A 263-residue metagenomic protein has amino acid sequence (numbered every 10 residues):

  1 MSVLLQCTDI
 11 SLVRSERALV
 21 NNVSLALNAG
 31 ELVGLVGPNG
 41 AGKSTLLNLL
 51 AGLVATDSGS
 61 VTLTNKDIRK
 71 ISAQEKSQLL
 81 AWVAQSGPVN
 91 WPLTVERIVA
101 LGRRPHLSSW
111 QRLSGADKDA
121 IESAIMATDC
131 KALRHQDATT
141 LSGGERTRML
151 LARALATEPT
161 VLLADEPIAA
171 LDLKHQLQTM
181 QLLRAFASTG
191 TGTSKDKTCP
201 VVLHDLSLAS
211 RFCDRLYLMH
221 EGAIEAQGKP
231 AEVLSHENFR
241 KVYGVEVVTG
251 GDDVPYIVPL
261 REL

Functional and structural regions predicted by a protein language model:
V36-P38: The feature captures the beta-strand-to-loop junction immediately N-terminal to the Walker
A51: Helix-to-loop junction immediately C-terminal to a conserved catalytic motif
G59-D67, K76: Conserved ABC transporter NBD signature motif
A100, G115-L133: Conserved ABC ATPase "signature" region
Q111-R112, D137-L141, E145: Conserved ABC ATPase signature
L162-E166, L171: Catalytic Walker B motif of ABC-type/P-loop ATPase nucleotide-binding domains
R240-L263: ABC ATPase nucleotide-binding domains
